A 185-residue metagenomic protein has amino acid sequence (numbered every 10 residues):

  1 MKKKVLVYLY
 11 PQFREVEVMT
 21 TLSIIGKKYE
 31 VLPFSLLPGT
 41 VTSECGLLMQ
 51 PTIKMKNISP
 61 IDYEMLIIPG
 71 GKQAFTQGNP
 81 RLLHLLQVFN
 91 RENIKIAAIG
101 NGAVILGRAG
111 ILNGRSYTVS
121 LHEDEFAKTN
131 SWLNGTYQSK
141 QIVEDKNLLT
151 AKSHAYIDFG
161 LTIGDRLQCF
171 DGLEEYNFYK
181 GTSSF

Functional and structural regions predicted by a protein language model:
K2-Y8, Q12, G26-L37, T52-F185: Active-site-adjacent pocket-lining segments in enzyme domains
F13-V18, T42, D158: Short N-terminal binding/cap micro-motifs at the start of the first secondary-structure element
F34-G46: N-terminal-biased segments
C45-I53: Short gly/ser/thr-rich secondary-structure transition/capping motifs
